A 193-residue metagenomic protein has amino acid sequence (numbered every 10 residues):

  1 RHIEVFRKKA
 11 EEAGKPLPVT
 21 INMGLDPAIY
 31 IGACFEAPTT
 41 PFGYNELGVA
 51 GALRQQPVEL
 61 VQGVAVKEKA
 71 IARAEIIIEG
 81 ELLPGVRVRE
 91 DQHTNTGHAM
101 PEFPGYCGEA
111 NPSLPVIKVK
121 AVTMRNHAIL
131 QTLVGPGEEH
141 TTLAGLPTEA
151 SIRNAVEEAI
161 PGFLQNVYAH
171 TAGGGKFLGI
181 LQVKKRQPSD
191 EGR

Functional and structural regions predicted by a protein language model:
R1-F35: Internal alpha/beta scaffold segment
L25-R193: Charged, compositionally biased interaction regions
